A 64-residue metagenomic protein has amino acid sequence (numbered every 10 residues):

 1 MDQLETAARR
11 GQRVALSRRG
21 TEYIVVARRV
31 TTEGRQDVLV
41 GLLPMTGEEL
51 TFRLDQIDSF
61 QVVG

Functional and structural regions predicted by a protein language model:
M1-A7: Mixed-charge, Lys/Arg-rich low-complexity intrinsically disordered regions
A8-Q12: Short helix-adjacent coil turns
R13-R18: Short conserved beta-strand and strand-loop elements enriched in small hydrophobics with frequent Asp/Gly
T21-Y23, E48-F52: Short beta-strand segments
Y23-T31: Short beta-strand-centered aromatic/proline hotspots
T31-E49: Basic/aromatic-rich interaction segments and small domains that mediate binding to polyanionic partners
T51-G64: Structured surface patches comprising rigid loops and adjacent beta-strands/short helices at the edges of well-ordered
